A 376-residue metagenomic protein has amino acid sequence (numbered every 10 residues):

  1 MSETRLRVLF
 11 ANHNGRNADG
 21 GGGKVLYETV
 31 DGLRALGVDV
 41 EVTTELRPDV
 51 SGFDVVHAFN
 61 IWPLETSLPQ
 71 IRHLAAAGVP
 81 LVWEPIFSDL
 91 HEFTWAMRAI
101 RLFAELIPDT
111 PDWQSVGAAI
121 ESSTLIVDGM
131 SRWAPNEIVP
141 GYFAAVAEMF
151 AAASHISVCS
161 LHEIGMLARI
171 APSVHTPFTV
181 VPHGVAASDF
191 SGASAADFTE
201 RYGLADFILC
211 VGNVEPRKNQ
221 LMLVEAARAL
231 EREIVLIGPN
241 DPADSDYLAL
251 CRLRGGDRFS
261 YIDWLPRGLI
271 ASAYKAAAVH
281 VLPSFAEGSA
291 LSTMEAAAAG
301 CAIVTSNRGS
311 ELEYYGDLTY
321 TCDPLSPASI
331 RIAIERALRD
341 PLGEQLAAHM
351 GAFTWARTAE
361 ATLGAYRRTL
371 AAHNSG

Functional and structural regions predicted by a protein language model:
F150, W264, S272-A277: Short alpha-helical donor nucleotide-sugar binding micro-motif in glycosyltransferases
S157, T199-K218, V224-E231, V235: Conserved donor-binding/catalytic core segment of Leloir-type glycosyltransferases
A168-R169, G184-E200, A371-H373: Acidic anion/phosphate-binding donor-loop and adjacent secondary structure in glycosyltransferase catalytic cores
V185-A186, R232-A249, D263: Glycosyltransferase donor-sugar binding loop
L248-G268: Nucleotide-activated donor-binding/catalytic signature segment of Leloir-type glycosyltransferases, i.e., the conserved
F285: Aromatic "clamp/platform" in nucleotide-sugar-dependent glycosyltransferases that forms part of the donor/acceptor
C301-T305: Short hydrophobic beta-strand element within catalytic cores of glycosyltransferases and related nucleotide-activated
T319-P327, E335-R339: Conserved acidic donor-binding segment of nucleotide-sugar-dependent glycosyltransferases
